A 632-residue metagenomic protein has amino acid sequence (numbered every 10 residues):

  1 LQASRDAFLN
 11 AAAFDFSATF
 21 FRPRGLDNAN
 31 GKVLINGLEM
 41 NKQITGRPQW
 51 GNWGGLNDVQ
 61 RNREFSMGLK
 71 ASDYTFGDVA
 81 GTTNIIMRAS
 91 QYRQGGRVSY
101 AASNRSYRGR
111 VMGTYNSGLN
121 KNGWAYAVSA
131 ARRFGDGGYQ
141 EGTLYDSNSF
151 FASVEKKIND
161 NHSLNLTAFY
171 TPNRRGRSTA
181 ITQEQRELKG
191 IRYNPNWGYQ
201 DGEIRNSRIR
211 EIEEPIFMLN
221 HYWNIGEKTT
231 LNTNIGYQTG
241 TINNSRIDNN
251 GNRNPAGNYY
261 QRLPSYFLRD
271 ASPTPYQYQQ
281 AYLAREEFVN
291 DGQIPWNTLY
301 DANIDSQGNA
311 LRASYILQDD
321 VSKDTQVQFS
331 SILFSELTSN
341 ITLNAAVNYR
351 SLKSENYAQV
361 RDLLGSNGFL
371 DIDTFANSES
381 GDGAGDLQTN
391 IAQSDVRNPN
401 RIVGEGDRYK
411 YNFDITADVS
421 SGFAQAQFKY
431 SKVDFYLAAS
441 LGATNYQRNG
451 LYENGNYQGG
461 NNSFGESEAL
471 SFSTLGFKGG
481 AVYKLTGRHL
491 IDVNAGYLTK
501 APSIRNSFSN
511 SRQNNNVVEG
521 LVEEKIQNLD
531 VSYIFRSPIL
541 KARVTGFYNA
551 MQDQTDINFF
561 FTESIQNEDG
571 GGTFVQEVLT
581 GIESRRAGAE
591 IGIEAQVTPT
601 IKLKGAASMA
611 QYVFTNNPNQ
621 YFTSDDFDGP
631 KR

Functional and structural regions predicted by a protein language model:
Q2-E39, G68: Extracytoplasmic beta-strand/coil segments of soluble accessory domains associated with Gram-negative outer-membrane
L9, L38-L69, I85-Y92: Short acidic/polar hinge/loop motifs at secondary-structure boundaries that mediate gating or recognition
L26, E203-R246, N309-A358, V403-D434 (+7 more regions): Outer-membrane beta-barrel transmembrane strands
A102-G135, Y139-S178, I209, P215-I225 (+2 more regions): Transmembrane beta-barrel wall of Gram-negative outer-membrane proteins
E155, S163-N220, N243-Q318, G383-E405 (+1 more regions): Acidic/polar loop-and-plug regions of large Gram-negative outer-membrane beta-barrel proteins
R174, A180-Q185, N390-I402, N445-G459 (+4 more regions): Surface-exposed extracellular loop regions of Gram-negative outer-membrane beta-barrel proteins, predominantly
I316, T342-T486, P618-D625: Signature of Gram-negative outer-membrane beta-barrel scaffolds
Y548-A550, G571-R632: Gram-negative outer-membrane beta-barrel transporters
